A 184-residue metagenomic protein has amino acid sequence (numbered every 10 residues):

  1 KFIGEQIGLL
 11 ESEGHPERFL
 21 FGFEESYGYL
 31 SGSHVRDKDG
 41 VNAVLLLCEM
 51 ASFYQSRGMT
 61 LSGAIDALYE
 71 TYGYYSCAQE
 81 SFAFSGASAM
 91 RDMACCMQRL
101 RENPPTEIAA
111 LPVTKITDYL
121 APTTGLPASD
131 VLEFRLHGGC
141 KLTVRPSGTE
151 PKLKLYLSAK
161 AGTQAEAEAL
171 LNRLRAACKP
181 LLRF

Functional and structural regions predicted by a protein language model:
K1-R145, K152-Y156, T163-E168, R175-F184: Phosphate-binding and adjacent anionic-ligand microenvironments
